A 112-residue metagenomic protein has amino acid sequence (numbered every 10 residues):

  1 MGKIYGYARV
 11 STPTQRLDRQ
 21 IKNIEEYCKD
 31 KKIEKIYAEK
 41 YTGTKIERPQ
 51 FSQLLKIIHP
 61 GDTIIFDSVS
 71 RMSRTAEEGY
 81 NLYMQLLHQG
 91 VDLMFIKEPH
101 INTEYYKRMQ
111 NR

Functional and structural regions predicted by a protein language model:
M1-R112: Short, structured surface patches at the beginning of a domain
